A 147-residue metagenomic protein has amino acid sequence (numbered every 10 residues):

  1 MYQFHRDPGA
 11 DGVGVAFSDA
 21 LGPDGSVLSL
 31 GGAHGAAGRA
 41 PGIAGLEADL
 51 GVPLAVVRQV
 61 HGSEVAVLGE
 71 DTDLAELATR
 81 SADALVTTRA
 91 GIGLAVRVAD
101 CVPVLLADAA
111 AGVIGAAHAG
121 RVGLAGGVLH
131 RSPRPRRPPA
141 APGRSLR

Functional and structural regions predicted by a protein language model:
M1-R147: Active-site microenvironment for binding and transforming phosphate-containing groups
